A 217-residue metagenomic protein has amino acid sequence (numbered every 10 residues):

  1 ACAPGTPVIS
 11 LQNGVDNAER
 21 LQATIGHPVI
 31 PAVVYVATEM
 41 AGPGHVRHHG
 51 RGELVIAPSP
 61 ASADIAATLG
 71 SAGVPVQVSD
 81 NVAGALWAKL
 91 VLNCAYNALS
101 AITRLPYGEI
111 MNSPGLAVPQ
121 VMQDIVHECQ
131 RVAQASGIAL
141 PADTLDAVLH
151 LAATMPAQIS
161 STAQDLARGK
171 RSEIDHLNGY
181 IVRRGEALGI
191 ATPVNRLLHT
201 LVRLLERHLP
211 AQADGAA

Functional and structural regions predicted by a protein language model:
A1-H45: Rossmann-like NAD(P)(H) cofactor-binding subdomain of soluble oxidoreductases
P4-V8, E53, A187: Short active-site oxyanion
Q12, V33, G50, P60 (+1 more regions): Residues at the C-termini of beta-strands that transition into short coil/loop
G26-P28, V46-G50, C94-Y96, A211-Q212: Short, hinge-like loop/turn segments at secondary-structure boundaries
G44-A66, A167: Short beta-strand and adjoining strand-loop segment in the mid-core of the Rossmann-like NAD(P)-dependent dehydrogenase
A63-A98, A147: FAD/FMN-dependent oxidoreductases across multiple families
G70, P119-A217: NAD(P)-dependent Rossmann-like dehydrogenase/reductase catalytic/cofactor-binding core
A83-G108, A117-R131, P156-A157: Active-site-proximal catalytic alpha-helix in oxidoreductases
